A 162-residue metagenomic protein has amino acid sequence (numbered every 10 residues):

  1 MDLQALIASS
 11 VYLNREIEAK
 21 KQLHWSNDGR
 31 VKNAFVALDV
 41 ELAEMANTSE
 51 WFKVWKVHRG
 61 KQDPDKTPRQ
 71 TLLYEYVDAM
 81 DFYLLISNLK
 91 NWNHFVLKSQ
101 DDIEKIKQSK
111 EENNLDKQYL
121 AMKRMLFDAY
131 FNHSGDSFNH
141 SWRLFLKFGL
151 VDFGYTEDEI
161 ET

Functional and structural regions predicted by a protein language model:
M1-T162: Flexible "arm" and connector segments at domain edges
